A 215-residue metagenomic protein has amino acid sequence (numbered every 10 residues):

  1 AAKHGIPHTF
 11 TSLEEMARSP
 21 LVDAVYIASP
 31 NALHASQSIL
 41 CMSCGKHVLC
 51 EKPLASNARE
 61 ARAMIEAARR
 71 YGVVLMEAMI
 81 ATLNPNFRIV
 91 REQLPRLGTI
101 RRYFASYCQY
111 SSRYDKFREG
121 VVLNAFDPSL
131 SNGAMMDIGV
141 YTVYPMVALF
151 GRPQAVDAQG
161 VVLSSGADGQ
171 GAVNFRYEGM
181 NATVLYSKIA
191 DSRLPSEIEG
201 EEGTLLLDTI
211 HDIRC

Functional and structural regions predicted by a protein language model:
A1, F87, R113-R118, G169 (+2 more regions): Short aromatic-enriched loop/helix-cap "lid" or pocket-rim segments at secondary-structure transitions that line
H4-A67: Beta-loop-alpha module in the N-terminal Rossmann-like domain of NAD(P)-dependent dehydrogenases, especially those
F10, C50, L75-E77, L207: Hydrophobic residues in well-ordered beta-strands that form the structural core
D23, K46, G72-V74, E178-M180: Short, well-ordered coil/turn segments that N-cap beta-strands
A63-I80, I100-R102: Rossmann-fold dehydrogenase core element
A81-Q154: Predominantly a Rossmann-like dinucleotide-binding segment in NAD(P)-dependent oxidoreductases
T142-I213: Contiguous beta-strand/loop segments that form the cofactor/metal-binding neighborhood of enzyme cores
